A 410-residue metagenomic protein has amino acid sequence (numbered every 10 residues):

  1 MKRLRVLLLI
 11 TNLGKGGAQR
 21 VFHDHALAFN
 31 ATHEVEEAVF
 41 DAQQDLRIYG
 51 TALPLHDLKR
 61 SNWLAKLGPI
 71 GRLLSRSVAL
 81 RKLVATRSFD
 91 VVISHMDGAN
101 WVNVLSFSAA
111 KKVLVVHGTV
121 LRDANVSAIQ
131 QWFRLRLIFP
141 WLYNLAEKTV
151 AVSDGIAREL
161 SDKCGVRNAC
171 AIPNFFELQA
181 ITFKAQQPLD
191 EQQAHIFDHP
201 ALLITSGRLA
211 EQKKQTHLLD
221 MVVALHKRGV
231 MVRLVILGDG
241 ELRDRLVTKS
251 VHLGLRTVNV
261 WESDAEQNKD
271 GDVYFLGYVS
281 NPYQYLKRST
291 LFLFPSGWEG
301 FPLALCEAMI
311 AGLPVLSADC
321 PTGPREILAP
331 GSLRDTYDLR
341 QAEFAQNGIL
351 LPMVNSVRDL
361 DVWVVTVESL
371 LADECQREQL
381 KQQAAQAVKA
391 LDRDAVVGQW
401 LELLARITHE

Functional and structural regions predicted by a protein language model:
L8-G16, R20-G71, I156-E159, A171 (+1 more regions): N-terminal strand-loop element at the rim of the active site of nucleotide-sugar-dependent glycosyltransferases
Q19-D24, A201, T205-A224, E241-T248 (+1 more regions): A conserved mid-protein helix/loop that constitutes part of the nucleotide-sugar donor-binding site
R81, Q130-T149: Membrane-proximal helix-turn-helix segments that form the acceptor-binding/catalytic region of lipid-linked
S94-N100, V116: Short His-centered aromatic/hydrophobic patch
N144-A171, F176-A180: A short, active-site helix/loop in glycosyltransferases that binds the activated sugar's phosphate group
D272, K287-G300, L313-P314: Acidic donor-binding loop of glycosyltransferase active sites
Y278, G297, C320: Aromatic "clamp/platform" in nucleotide-sugar-dependent glycosyltransferases that forms part of the donor/acceptor
R325-E368: Change "using UDP/GDP/dTDP sugars" to "using nucleotide sugars
